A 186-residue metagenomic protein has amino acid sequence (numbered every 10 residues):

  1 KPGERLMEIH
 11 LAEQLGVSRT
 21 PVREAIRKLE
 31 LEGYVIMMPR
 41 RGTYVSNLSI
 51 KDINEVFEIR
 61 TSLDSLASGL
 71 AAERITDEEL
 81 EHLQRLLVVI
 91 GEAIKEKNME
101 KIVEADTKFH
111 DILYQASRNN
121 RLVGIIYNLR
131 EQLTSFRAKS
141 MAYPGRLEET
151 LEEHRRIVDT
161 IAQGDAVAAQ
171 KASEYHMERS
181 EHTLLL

Functional and structural regions predicted by a protein language model:
K1-E73, E78, D111, Q115 (+2 more regions): Short linear motifs at protein or domain termini
P2-E4, M38, I102-V103, L122-I126 (+1 more regions): Short, hydrophobic secondary-structure boundary micro-motifs
I50, R118, A138: Short, conserved catalytic or interaction motifs in soluble domains
I53, E104-K108, A116-V123: Amphipathic alpha-helical effector-binding/dimerization core of metabolite-sensing transcriptional regulators
E79-R85, I102-D106, I125-R130: Amphipathic alpha-helical segments used for helix-helix packing
Q84-G91, E96, K108, E131 (+1 more regions): C-terminal all-alpha effector/ligand-binding and dimerization domain of prokaryotic HTH-type transcriptional repressors
